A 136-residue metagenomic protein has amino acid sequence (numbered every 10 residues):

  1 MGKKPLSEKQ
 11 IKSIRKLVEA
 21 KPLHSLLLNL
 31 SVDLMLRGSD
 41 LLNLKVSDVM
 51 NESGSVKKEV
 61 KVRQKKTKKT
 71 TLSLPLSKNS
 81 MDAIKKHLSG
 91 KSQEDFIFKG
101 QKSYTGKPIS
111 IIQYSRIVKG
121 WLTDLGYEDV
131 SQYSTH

Functional and structural regions predicted by a protein language model:
M1-H136: Conserved catalytic core of the tyrosine transesterase superfamily
